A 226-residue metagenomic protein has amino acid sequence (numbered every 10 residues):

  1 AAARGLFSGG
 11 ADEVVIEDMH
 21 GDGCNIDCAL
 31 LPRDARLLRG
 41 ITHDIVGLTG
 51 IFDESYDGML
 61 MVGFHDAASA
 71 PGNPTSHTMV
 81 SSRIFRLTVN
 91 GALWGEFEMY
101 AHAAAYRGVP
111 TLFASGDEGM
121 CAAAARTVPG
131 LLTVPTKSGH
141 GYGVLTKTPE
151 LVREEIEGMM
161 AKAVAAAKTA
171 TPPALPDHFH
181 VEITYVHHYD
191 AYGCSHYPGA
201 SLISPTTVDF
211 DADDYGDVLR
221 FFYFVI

Functional and structural regions predicted by a protein language model:
A1-R4: Short catalytic helix/loop segments, enriched in acidic residues and glycine and frequently bearing histidine
V15-I26: A short aromatic-anchored loop/beta-hairpin motif
E17, M59-G63, A114-S115, T184: Short beta-strand segments
M19-H20, V62-A68, E118-M120: Short glycine-enriched loops at secondary-structure junctions
L31-F52: A glycine-rich helix N-cap at a beta->alpha junction
S81-R107, F113-M120: Active-site glycine-rich loop that binds ribose-phosphate moieties when present
A105-T111, S115-M159, A163: Active-site rim beta-loop-alpha module in soluble metabolic enzymes
G158-I226: C-terminal accessory domains and tails appended to enzymatic cores
